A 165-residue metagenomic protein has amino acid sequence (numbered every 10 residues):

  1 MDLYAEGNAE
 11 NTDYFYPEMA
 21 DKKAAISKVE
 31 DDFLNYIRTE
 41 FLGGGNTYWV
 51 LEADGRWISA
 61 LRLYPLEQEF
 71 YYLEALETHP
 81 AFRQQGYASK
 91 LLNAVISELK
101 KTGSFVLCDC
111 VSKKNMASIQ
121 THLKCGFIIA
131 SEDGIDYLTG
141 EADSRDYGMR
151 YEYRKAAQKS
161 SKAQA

Functional and structural regions predicted by a protein language model:
A5-E74, H79, L92: Acetyl-CoA-dependent GNAT
Q68, M116-A117: Short alpha-helical
A75, V111-K113: A cross-domain feature marking catalytic cores of carbohydrate-active enzymes and several ubiquitous metabolic/repair
T78, Q84-S97, Q120-K124: Conserved acetyl-CoA-binding loop-helix of GNAT-fold acetyltransferases
A81-F82, Y137: PDZ/PDZ-like domain micro-motif
L99-V111: Conserved GNAT acetyl-CoA-binding A-motif
C110-V111, L123-Y147: Conserved catalytic-core motifs of GNAT/GCN5-like acyltransferases
I135-A165: C-terminal "cap" of GNAT-fold acetyltransferases
